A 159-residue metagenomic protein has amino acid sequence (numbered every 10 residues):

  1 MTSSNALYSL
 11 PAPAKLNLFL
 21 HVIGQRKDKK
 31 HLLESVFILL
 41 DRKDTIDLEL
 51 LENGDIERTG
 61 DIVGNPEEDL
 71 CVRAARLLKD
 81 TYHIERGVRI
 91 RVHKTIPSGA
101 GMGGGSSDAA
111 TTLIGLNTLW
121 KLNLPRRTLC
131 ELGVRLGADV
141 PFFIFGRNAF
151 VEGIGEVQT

Functional and structural regions predicted by a protein language model:
T2-A100, T118, L122-R127: ATP-binding N-lobe of GHMP and related small-molecule kinases
L20, T95-G101, T111, G133 (+2 more regions): Short glycine- and Lys/Arg-enriched binding-loop motifs that mark or flank ligand-binding interfaces
R26, C71, G101-S107, D139 (+2 more regions): Gly/Ser/Thr-rich beta-alpha loop segments that engage phosphate groups in nucleotides
L70-A74, T111, L132: Residues within well-formed alpha-helices
L77, G115, E131-R135: Generic structural signal for isolated residues within well-ordered alpha-helices
G105-L119: Short, small-residue alpha-helix embedded
N123-T159: Alpha/beta catalytic cores of group-transfer enzymes, especially the acyltransferase/condensing modules of polyketide
